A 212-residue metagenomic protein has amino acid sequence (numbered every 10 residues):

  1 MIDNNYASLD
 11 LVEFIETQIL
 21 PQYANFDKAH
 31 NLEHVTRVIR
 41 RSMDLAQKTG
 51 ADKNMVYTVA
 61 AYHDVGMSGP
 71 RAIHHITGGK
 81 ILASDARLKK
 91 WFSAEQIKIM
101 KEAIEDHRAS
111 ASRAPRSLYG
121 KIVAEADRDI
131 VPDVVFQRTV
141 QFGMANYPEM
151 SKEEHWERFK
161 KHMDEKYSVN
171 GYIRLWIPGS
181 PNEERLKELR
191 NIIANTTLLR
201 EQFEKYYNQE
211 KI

Functional and structural regions predicted by a protein language model:
I2-P21: Short alpha-helical hairpin
I2-Y6, A24-A51, Y62, A111-I212: Divalent metal-dependent phosphate-bond-processing catalytic cores, especially two-metal-ion Mg2+/Mn2+ enzymes that act
Y23-F26, A46, D64-G69, A86 (+2 more regions): Short amphipathic alpha-helical interaction patches enriched in hydrophobic/aromatic residues with interspersed Lys/Arg
V38-I39, I73-L88: An active-site-proximal "capping" alpha-helix that borders the catalytic cofactor pocket
K53-P70, H74-G78, I99-R108: His-Asp-centered metal-binding catalytic motifs of divalent-metal-dependent phosphohydrolases/nucleases
I81-R116: Hydrophobic, well-structured mid-protein blocks that either form specific transmembrane helices
